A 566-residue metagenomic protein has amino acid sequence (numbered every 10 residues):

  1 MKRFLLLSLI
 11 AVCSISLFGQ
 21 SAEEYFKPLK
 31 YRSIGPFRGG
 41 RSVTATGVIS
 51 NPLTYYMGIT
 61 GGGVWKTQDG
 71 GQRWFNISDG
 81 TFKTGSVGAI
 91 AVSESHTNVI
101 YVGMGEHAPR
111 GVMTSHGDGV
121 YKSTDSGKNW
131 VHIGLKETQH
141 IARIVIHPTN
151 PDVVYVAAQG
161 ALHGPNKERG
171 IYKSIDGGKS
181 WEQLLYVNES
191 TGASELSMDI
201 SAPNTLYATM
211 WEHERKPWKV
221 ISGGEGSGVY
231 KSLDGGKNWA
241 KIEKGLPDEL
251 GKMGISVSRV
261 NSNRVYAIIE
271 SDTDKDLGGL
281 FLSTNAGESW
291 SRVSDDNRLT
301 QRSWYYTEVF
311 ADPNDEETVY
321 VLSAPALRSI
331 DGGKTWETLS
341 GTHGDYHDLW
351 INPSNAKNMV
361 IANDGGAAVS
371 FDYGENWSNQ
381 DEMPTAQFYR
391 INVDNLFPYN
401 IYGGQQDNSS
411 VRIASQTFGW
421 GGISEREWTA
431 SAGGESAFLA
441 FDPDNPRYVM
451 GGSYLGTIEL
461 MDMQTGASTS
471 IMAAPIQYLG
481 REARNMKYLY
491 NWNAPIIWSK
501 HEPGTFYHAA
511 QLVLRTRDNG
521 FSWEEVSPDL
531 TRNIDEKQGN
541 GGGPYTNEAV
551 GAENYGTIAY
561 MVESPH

Functional and structural regions predicted by a protein language model:
F4-C13: Sec-dependent N-terminal signal peptides
C13-S14, W290: Single-residue recognition of alpha-helix boundary sites
I15-G19: Sec/Tat signal peptide C-region and signal peptidase I cleavage site
Q20-H566: Beta-propeller blade termini and top-face loops
